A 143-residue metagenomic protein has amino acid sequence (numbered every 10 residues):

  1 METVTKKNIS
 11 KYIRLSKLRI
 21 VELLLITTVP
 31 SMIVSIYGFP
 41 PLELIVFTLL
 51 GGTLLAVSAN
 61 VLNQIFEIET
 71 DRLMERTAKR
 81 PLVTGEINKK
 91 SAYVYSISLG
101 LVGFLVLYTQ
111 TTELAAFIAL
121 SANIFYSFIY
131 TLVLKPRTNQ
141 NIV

Functional and structural regions predicted by a protein language model:
M1-K7, F66-I87: Cytosolic, membrane-interface loops and tails of multi-pass inner-membrane proteins
T5-I9, I13, I26, V46: Alpha-helical membrane-protein architecture signal
N8-I20, L82-A92, I129-V143: Interhelical loop and helix-boundary elements at the membrane-water interface of polytopic inner-membrane proteins
R19-T27, L99-G100, F104: Hydrophobic alpha-helical transmembrane segments in multi-pass membrane proteins
I20, L44-T48, G52, A92-S96 (+3 more regions): Residue-level signature of transmembrane alpha-helical entry/exit and packing/kink sites in multi-pass membrane
I26-I68, R76, F104, F117-Y130: Membrane-embedded alpha-helical segments that form the functional core of polytopic membrane enzymes, especially those
S35-F39, Q110-T111, L134-T138: Short helix-capping/hinge motifs at transmembrane helix termini and TM-loop junctions
R76-F117: Multi-pass membrane catalytic core of lipid/isoprenoid biosynthesis enzymes
